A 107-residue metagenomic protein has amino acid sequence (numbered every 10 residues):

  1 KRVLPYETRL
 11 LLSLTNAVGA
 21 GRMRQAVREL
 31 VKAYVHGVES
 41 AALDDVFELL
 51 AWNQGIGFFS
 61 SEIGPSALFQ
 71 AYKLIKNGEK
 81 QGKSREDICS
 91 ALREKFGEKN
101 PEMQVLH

Functional and structural regions predicted by a protein language model:
K1, V46-L49: Short, flexible domain-boundary/linker segments around small modular repeats
K1-T8, Y34-V35, F58-H107: Acidic, glycine/proline-rich low-complexity segments that act as flexible tails and inter-domain linkers
R2-Y6, M23, S40: Alpha-helix N-cap/helix-initiation sites
Y6-L12, A41-F47: Alpha-helical scaffolds flanking conserved acidic
T8-M23: Amphipathic, charged-and-aliphatic alpha-helical interface segments that function as noncatalytic docking
G21-L30, L50-S66: Short amphipathic alpha-helical segments at helix boundaries and their inter-helical linkers
R28-D44: A cross-kingdom feature marking solvent-exposed beta-strand/loop segments within repeated, beta-rich binding/scaffold
